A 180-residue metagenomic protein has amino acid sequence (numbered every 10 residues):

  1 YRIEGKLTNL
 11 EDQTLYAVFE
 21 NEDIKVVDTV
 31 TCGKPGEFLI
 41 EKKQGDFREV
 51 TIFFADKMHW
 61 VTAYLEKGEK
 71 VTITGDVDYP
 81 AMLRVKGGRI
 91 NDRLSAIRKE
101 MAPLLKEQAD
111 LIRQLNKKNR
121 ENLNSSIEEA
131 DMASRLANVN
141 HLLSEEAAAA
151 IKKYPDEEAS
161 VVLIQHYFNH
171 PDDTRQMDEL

Functional and structural regions predicted by a protein language model:
Y1-E145: A non-transmembrane, solvent-exposed segment enriched in polar/low-complexity residues
A109, D156-H166: Amphipathic alpha-helical repeat scaffolds of TPR domains
E146, V162-L163, E179: A general alpha-helix detector
F168-D172: Short coil/turn linking the two alpha-helices of tandem helical-hairpin repeats
T174-L180: Alpha-helical repeat scaffolds
